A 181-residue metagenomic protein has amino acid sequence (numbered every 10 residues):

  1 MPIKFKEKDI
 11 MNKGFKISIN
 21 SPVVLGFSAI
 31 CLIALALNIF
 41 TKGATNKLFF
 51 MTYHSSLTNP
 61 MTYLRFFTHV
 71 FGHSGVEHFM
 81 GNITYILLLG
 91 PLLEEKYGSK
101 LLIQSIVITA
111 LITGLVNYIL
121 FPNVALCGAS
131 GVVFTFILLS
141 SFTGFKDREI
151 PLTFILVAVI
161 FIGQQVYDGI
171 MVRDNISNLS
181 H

Functional and structural regions predicted by a protein language model:
P2-H181: A detector for small-residue-rich transmembrane helices and their helix-helix packing motifs
